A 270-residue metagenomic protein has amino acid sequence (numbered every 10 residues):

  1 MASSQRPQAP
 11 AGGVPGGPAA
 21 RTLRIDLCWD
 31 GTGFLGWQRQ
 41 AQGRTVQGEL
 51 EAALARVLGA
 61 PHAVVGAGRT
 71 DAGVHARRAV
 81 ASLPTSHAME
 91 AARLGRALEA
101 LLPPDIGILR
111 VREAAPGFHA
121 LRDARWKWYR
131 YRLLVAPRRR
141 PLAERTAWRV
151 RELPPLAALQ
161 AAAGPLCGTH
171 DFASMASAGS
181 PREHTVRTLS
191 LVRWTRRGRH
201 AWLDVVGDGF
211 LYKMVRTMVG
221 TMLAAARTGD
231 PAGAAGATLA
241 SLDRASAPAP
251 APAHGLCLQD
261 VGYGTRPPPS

Functional and structural regions predicted by a protein language model:
M1-S270: Structured-RNA-binding interfaces characteristic of tRNA pseudouridine synthases
